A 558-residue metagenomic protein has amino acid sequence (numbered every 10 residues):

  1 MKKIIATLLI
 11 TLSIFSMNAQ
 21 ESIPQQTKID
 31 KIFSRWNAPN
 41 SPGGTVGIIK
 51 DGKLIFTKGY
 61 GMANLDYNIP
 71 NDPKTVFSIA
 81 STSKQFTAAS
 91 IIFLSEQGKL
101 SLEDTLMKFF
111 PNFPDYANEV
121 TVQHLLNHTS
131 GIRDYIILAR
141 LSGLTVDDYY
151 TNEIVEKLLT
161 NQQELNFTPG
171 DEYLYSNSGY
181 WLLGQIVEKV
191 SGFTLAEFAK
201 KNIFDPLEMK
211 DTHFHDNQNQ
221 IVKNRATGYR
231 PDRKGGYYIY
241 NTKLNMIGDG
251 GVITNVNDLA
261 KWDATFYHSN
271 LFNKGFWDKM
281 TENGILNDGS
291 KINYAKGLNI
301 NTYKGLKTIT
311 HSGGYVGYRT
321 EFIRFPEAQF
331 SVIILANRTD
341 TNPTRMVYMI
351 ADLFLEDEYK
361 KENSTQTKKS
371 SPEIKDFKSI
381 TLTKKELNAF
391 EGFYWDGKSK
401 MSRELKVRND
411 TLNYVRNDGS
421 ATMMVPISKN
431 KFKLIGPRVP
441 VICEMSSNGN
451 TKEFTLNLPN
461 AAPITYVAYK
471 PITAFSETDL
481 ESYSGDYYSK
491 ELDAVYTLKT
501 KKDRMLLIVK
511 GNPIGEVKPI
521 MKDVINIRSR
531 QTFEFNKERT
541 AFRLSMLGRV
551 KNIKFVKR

Functional and structural regions predicted by a protein language model:
M1-P24: Bacterial Sec-dependent N-terminal signal peptides
Q20-K58, S191, K200, D205 (+2 more regions): Catalytic loop of the DD-peptidase/beta-lactamase superfamily, centered on the K-T-G motif and neighboring
K28-I29, R35-T45, D66-H124, F167-S178 (+1 more regions): Short active-site loop at a secondary-structure junction that contains or immediately precedes the catalytic residue(s)
K58, L100, D104, F193: Short beta-to-alpha loop/turn elements within the nucleotide-binding domains of ABC transporters
M62, P73, T105-N112, A139-L144 (+1 more regions): Short linear capping/connector segments at secondary-structure termini
A63-P73, N342-I350: A short, polar/charged loop-to-alpha-helix boundary motif
N64, A117-P326: Short, surface-exposed loop or secondary-structure junction motifs that flank catalytic or metal-binding residues
S95, M107, N127, V187-E188 (+3 more regions): Residue-level preference for well-ordered alpha-helical positions
